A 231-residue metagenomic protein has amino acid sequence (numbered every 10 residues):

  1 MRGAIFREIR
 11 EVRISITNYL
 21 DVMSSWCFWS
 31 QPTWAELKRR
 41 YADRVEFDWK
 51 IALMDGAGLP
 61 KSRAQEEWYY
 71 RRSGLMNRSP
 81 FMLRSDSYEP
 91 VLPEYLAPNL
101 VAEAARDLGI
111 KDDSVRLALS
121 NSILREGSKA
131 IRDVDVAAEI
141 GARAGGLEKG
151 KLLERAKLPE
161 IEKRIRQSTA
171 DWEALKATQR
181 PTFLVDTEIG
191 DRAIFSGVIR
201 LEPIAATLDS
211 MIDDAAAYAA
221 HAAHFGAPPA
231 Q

Functional and structural regions predicted by a protein language model:
M1-E11: N-terminal amphipathic/basic-hydrophobic helices that include classical n-h-c signal peptides and signal-anchor
E11-A35: Local sequence-structure signature of Cys/Sec-based thiol-disulfide redox active-site neighborhoods
E11-R13, A42-R44, R180: A general structural motif
W29-E126, A219-A227: Structural alpha/beta surface segment adjacent to cysteine/selenocysteine redox centers across thiol/disulfide enzymes
Q31-L37, N121-Q231: C-terminal cap of thioredoxin/glutaredoxin-like
